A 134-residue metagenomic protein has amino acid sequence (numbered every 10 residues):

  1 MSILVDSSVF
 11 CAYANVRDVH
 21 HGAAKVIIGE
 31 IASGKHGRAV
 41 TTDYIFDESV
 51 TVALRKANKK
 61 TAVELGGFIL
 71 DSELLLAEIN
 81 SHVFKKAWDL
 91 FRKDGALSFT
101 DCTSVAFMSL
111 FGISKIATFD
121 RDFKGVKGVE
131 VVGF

Functional and structural regions predicted by a protein language model:
M1-A39, R55-E64, F134: Short, well-structured N-terminal submotif of metal-dependent ribonuclease cores
S2, V105, S109-F134: Acidic, PIN/NYN-like endoribonuclease modules and their adjacent C-terminal/linker elements
S7, D43, D101-C102: Conserved glycosyltransferase catalytic-site signature
F10, F46, F123-K124: A generic structural signal for short hydrophobic patches within well-formed alpha-helices
D43, S81, D120-R121: Short secondary-structure boundary segments
V52, K60-G66, S72, A77: Helix-adjacent hinge/juxtasegments
L75-K115: Active-site neighborhoods of divalent-metal-dependent phosphate/nucleic-acid chemistry enzymes
